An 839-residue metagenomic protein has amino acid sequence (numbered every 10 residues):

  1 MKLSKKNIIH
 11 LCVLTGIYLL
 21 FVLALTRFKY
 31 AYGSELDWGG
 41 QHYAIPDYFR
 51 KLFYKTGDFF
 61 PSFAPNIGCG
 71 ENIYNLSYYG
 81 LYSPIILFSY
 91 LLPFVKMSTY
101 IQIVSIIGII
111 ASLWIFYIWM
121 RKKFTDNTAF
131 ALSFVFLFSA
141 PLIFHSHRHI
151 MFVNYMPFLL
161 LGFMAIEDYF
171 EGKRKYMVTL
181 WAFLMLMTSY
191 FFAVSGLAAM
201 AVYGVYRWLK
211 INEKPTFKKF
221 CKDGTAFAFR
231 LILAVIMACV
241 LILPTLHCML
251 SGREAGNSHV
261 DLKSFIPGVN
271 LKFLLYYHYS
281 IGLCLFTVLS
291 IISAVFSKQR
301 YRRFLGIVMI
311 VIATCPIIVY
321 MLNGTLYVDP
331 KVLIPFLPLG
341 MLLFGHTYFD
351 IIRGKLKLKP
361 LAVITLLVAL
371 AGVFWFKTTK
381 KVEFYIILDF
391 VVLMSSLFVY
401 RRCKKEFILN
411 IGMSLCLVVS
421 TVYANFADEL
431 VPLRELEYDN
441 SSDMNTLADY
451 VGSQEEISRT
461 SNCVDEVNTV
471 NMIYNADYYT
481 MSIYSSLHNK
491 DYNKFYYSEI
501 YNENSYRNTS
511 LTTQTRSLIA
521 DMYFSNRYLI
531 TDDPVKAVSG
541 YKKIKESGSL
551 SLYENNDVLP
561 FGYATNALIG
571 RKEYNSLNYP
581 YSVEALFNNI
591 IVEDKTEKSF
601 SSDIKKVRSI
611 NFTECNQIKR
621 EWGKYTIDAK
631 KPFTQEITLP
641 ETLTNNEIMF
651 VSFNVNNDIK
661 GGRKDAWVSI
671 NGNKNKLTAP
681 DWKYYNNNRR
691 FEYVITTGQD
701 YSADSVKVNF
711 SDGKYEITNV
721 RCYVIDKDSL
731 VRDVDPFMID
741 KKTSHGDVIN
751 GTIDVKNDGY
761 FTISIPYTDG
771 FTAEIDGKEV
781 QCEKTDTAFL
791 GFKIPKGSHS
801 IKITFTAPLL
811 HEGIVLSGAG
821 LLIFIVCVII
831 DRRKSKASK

Functional and structural regions predicted by a protein language model:
K2-L3, N7, R608-K839: Active-site-proximal, structured, solvent-exposed surfaces of multi-pass membrane proteins that position macromolecular
L14-Y18, S105-W119, N127-K210, A226-L246 (+3 more regions): Membrane-embedded helix bundles of polyisoprenyl
Y18-S112, F134-M156, L250-E254, L262-Y277 (+2 more regions): Membrane-interface coil-to-helix junctions
Y48, K219-I334, K377-K381: Periplasmic/ER-lumenal interhelical loops and adjacent helix-loop junctions in multi-pass membrane proteins
Y74-Y79, S98-I109, T128, V135-M164 (+5 more regions): Membrane-interface micro-motifs in multi-pass membrane enzymes
N75, C416-L433, D449-Y523, L559 (+4 more regions): Extracytoplasmic/lumenal acceptor-recognition loop(s) of multi-pass membrane glycoenzymes
F192, Y301-I317, M321-D443, S798-K839: Contiguous transmembrane helix-bundle modules in multi-pass membrane proteins
S486-E584, N588-T626, E647, Y684-V694 (+1 more regions): A cross-kingdom signal targeting lumenal/periplasmic-facing segments of multi-pass membrane and secretory-pathway
